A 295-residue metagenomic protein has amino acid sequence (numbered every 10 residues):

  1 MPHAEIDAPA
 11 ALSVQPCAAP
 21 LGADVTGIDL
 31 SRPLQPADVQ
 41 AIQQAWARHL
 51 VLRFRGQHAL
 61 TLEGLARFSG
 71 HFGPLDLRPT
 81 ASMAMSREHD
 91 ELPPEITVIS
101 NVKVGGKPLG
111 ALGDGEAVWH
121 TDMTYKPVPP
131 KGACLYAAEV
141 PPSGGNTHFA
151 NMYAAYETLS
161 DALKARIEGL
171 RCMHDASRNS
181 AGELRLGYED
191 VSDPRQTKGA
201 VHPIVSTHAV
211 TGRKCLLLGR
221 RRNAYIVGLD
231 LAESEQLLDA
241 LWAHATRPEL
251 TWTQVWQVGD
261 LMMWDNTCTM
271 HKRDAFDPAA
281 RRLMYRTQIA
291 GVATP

Functional and structural regions predicted by a protein language model:
P2-M263, T267-P295: Fe(II)/2-oxoglutarate oxygenase catalytic core
